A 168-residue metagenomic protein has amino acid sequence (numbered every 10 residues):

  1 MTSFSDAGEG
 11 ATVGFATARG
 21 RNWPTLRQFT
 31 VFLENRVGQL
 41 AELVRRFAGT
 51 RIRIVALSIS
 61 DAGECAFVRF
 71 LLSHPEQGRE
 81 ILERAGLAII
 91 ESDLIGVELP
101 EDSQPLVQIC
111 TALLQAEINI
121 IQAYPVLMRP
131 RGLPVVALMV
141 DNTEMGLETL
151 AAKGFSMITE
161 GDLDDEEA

Functional and structural regions predicted by a protein language model:
T2-A168: A conserved regulatory-domain signal marking ACT and ACT-like small-molecule sensing domains and adjacent regulatory
